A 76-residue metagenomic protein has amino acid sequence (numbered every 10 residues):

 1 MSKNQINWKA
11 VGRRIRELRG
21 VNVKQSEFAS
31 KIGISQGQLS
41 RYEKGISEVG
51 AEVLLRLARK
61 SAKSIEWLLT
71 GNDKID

Functional and structural regions predicted by a protein language model:
M1-Q5, R59, L69-D76: Short, charged recognition helix plus adjacent turn of helix-turn-helix-like nucleic-acid-binding domains
M1-V21, K31: A short, Lys/Arg-rich alpha-helix, primarily the initiator
R13, N22-K24, V49-E52: Residue-level signal for the short linker/turn that defines the boundary of a DNA-recognition helix
R16, S26, L55: Residues within the helices of the helix-turn-helix
V21-R41: Short alpha-helical DNA-recognition segment
G37-S40, S47, E66: Key DNA-contact positions within bacterial/archaeal DNA-binding proteins
E52-W67: DNA major-groove recognition helix of helix-turn-helix/homeodomain DNA-binding modules
